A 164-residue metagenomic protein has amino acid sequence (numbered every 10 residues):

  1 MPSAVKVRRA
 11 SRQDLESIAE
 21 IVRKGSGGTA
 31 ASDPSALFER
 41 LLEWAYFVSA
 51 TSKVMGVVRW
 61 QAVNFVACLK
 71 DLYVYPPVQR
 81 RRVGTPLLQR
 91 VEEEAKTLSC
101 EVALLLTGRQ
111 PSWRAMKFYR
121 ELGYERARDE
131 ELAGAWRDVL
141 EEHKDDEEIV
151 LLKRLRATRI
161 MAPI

Functional and structural regions predicted by a protein language model:
A4-I18, A127: A short beta-loop-alpha structural element at the N-terminal edge of CoA-dependent acyl/N-acetyltransferase catalytic
A19-T51: Active-site rim helix/loop that mediates acceptor-substrate recognition in acyltransferases
K53-Q61, V66-Y73: Conserved beta-strand in the GNAT
V74, R80-A95, E121: Conserved acetyl-CoA-binding loop-helix of GNAT-fold acetyltransferases
A95-G108: Conserved GNAT acetyl-CoA-binding A-motif
L105-M116, L132-W136: Conserved beta-strand-loop-alpha-helix junction that forms the acyl-donor binding cleft
Y119-D129: Conserved acetyl-CoA-binding loop of GNAT-fold acetyltransferases
